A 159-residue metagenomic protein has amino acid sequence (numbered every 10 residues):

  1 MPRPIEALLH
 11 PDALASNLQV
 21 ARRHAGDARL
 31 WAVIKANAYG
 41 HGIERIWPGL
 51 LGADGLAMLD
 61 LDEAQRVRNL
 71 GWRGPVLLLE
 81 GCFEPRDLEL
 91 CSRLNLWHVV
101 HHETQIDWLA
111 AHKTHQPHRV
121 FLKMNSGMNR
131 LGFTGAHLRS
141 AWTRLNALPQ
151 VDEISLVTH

Functional and structural regions predicted by a protein language model:
M1-P2: Gly-rich Lys/Arg/Thr-decorated short loops/hinges at beta-loop-alpha junctions or inter-strand turns that position
I5-L9, A13-A15, A28-H159: Active-site-proximal beta-alpha core segment in soluble small-molecule metabolic enzymes
